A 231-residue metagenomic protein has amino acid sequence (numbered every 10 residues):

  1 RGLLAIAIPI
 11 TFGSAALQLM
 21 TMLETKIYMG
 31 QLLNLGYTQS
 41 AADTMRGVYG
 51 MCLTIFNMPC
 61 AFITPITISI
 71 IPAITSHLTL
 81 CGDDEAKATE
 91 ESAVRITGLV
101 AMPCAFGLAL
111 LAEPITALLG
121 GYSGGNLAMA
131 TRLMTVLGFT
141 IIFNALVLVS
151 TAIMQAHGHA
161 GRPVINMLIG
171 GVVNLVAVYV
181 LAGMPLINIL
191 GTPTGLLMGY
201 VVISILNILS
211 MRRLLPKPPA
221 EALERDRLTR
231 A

Functional and structural regions predicted by a protein language model:
R1-F12, C81-D84, R213-R230: Interhelical loop/hinge segments that connect adjacent transmembrane helices in multipass membrane
L3-L4, G50, G82-L99, P103-L111 (+2 more regions): Interfacial transmembrane-helix starts/ends
P9, A42-I63, R95-L99: Alpha-helical transmembrane segments of polytopic membrane transporters and translocases
D43, E91, L111-I141: Interfacial segments at transmembrane-helix termini and the short loops linking adjacent helices
N57, S92, A105, I141 (+2 more regions): Residue-level recognition of pore/gate-forming positions within transmembrane alpha-helices of multi-pass
C60-G82: Helix-loop junctions and terminal segments of transmembrane helices in multi-pass membrane transport/translocation
F139-I169: Membrane-interface junctions at transmembrane-helix termini in multi-pass inner-membrane proteins
G161, G171-S204, L209, R213 (+1 more regions): Membrane-interface helix-loop junctions in multi-pass transport and translocation proteins
